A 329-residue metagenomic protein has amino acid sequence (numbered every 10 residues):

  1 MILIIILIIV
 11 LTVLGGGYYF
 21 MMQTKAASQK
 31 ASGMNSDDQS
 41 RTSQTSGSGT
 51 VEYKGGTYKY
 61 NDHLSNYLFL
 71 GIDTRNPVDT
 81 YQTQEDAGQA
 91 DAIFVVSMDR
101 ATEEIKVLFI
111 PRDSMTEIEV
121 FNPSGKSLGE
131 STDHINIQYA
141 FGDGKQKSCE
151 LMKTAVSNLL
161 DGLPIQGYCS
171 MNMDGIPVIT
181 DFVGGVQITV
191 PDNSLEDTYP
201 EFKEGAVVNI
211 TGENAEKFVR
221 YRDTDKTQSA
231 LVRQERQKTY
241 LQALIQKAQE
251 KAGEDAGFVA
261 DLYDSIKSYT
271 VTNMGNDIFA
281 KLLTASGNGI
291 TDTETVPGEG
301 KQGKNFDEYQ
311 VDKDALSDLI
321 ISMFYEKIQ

Functional and structural regions predicted by a protein language model:
L3-G15: Hydrophobic membrane-insertion alpha-helices, especially the h-region of bacterial N-terminal signal peptides
G15-Q329: Non-catalytic, solvent-exposed segments at the cell envelope interface
